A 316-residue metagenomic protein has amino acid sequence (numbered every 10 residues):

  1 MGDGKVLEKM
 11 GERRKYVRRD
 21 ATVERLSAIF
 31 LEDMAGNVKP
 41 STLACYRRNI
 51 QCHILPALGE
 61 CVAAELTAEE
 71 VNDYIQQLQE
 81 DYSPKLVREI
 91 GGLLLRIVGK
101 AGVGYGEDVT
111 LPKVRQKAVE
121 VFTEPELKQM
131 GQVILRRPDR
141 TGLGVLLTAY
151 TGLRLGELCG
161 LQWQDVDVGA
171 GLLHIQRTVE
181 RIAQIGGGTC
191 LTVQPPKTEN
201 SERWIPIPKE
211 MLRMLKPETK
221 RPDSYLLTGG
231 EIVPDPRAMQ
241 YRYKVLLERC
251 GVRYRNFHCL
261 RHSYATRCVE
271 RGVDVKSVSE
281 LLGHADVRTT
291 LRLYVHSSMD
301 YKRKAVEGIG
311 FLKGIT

Functional and structural regions predicted by a protein language model:
M1-M10: A short, charged, amphipathic alpha-helix used as a generic interaction element across diverse proteins
K15-E24, A28-G99, Q116, P138-D139 (+2 more regions): N-terminal core-binding DNA-recognition domain of tyrosine site-specific recombinases/integrases
A28, E65-A68, L111, E124 (+6 more regions): Phosphate-coordinating loops and pocket residues in cytosolic domains that bind phosphorylated ligands
R48, V121, V179, L212 (+1 more regions): Catalytic-site neighborhood detector that most strongly recognizes the C-terminal catalytic loop/helix of tyrosine
P84, R88, V103-W163, V168-G169 (+2 more regions): Basic, Lys/Arg- and aromatic-enriched nucleic-acid-binding interface segment
K85, L146, Y150, G156-E157 (+6 more regions): C-terminal catalytic core of tyrosine-transesterase DNA break-rejoin enzymes
E124-P125, T178, Q184, P206-R253: Active-site/catalytic core of tyrosine-dependent DNA strand-transfer enzymes
A170, R181-A183, G188-E202, K209-M211 (+1 more regions): C-terminal secondary-structure termini that scaffold catalytic or DNA-interacting sites
